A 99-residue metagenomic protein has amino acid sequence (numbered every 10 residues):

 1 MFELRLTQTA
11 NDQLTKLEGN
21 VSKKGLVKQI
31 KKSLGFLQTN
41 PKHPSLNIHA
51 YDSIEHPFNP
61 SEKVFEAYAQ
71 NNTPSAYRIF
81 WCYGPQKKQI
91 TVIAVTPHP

Functional and structural regions predicted by a protein language model:
M1-A76, G84-P99: Basic, Lys/Arg-enriched alpha-helical interface segments
